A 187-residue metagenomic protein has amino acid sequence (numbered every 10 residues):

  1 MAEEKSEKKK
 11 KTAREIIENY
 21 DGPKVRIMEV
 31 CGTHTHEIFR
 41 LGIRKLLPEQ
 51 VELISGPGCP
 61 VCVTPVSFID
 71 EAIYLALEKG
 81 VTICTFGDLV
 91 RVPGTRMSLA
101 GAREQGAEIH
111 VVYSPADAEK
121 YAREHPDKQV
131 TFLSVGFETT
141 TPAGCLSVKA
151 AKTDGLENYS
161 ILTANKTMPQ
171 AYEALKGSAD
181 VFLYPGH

Functional and structural regions predicted by a protein language model:
A2-D127, T141, T153, L162 (+2 more regions): Metallocofactor- and cofactor-centric catalytic cores in central/energy metabolism, strongly enriched
L133, F137-H187: Phosphate/pyrophosphate-binding betaalpha-module
